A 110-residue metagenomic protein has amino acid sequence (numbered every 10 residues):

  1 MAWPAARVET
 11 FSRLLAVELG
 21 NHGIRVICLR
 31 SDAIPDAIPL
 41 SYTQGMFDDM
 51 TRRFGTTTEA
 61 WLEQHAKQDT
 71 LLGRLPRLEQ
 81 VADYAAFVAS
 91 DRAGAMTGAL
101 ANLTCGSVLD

Functional and structural regions predicted by a protein language model:
M1-R7: The catalytic Tyr-X3-Lys active-site helix of short-chain dehydrogenase/reductase
R7-L15, L19, L29, V88: Hydrophobic alpha-helix immediately C-terminal to the catalytic Tyr-X-X-X-Lys motif of short-chain
G20, R25, M96-G98: Short, small/polar-rich loop/turn modules that mediate ligand/substrate recognition or access, typified
N21, I34-D69, Q80: A glycine/serine/threonine-rich, flexible loop-to-helix segment that serves as the NAD(P) cofactor-binding "lid"
R25-P35, A89, N102-T104: Conserved SDR Rossmann-fold cofactor-binding beta-strand/turn motif
R74, A86, A93-D110: Short C-terminal tail/terminal secondary-structure segment of NAD(P)H-dependent dehydrogenase/reductase domains
V81-Y84, V88: Non-catalytic, hydrophobic alpha-helical segments
